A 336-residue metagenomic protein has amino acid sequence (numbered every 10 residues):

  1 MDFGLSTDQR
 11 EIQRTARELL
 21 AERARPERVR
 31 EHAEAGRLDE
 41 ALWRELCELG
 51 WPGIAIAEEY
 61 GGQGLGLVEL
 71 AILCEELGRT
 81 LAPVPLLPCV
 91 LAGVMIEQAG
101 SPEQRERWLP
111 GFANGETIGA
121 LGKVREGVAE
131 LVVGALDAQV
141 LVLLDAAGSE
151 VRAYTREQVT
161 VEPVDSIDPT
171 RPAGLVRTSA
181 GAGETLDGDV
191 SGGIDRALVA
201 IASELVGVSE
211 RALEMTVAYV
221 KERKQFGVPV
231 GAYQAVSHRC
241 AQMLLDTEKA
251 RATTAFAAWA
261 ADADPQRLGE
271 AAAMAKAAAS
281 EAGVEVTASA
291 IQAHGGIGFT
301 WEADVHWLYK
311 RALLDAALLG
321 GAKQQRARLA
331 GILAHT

Functional and structural regions predicted by a protein language model:
M1-T80, P102, N114-G115, D195-T336: Alpha-helical interface subdomain recognition
D2-G4, A82, V94, P102-A218 (+1 more regions): FAD-binding core of flavoproteins
T80-P88: Short, flexible active-site-proximal loops enriched in glycine and acidic residues
L91-G100, G331: Helix-loop "lid/cap" segments that line or gate small-molecule binding pockets
